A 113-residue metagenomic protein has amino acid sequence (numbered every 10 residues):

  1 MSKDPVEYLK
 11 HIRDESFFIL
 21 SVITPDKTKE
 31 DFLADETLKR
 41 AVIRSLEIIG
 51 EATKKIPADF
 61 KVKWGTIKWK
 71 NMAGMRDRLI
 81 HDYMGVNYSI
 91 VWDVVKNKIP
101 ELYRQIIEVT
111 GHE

Functional and structural regions predicted by a protein language model:
M1-E113: Solvent-exposed interaction patches of small proteins and small membrane subunits
